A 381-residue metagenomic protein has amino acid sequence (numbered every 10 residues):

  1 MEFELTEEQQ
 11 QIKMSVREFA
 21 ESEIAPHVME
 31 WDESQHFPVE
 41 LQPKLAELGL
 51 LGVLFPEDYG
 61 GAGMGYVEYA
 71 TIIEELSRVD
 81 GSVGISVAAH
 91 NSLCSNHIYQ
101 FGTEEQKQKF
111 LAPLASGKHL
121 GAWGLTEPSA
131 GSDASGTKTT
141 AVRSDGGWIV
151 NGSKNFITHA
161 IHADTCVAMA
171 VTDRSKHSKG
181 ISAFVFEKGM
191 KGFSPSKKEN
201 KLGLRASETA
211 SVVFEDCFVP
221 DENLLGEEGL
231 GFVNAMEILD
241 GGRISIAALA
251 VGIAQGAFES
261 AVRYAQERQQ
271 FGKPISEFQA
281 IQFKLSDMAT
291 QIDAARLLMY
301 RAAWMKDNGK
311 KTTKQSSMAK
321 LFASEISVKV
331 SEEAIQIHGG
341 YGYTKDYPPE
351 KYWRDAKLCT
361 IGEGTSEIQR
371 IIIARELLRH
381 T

Functional and structural regions predicted by a protein language model:
M1-A89, F101-Q106, P113, G117-K118 (+5 more regions): Alpha-helical interface subdomain recognition
G49, I73-S77, A170, F186-K191 (+1 more regions): Short Ser/Thr-interspersed hydrophobic loop/turn segments at strand-loop and sheet-helix junctions that line or gate
V87, L114, S129-S132, F156-H159 (+2 more regions): Short Gly/Pro-enriched turn/cap motifs at secondary-structure boundaries
S95-F101, S135, S175: Flexible, glycine-rich active-site loops centered on histidine and acidic residues that chelate a metal or position
G117-L125, M169: A short, Trp-centered hydrophobic/proline-enriched beta-strand micro-motif
G136, G189-P220: Flexible, small-/acidic-enriched active-site or ligand-binding loops
K138-T140: Short, surface-exposed charged micro-motifs
N151-P195: A short core secondary-structure module
